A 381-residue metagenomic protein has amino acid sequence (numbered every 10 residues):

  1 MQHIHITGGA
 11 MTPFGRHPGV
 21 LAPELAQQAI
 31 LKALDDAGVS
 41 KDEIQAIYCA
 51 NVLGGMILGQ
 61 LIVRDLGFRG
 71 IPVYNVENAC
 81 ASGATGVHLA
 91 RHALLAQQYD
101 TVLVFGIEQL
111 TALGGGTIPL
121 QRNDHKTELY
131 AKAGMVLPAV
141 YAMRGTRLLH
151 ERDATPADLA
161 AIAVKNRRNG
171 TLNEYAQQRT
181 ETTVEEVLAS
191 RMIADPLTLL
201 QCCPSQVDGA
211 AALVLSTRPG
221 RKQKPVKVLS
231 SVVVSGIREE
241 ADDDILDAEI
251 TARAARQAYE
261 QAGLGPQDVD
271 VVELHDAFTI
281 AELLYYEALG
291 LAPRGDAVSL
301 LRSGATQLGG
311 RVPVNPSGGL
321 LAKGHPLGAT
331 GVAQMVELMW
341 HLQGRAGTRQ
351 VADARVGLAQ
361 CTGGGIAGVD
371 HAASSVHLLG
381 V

Functional and structural regions predicted by a protein language model:
M1-A81, L148-T155, Q177-Q178, T183-V187 (+3 more regions): Conserved active-site "lid/cap" helical segment
M1-P23, E128, A160-A161, I193-R253 (+7 more regions): Condensing-enzyme catalytic core mediating Claisen C-C bond formation in acyl metabolism
I6, K41-A50, P72-N75, V102-I107 (+6 more regions): Beta-strand segments within the central parallel beta-sheet cores of soluble alpha/beta enzyme folds
V20-Q27, L53-M56, A84, M135-A142 (+8 more regions): Electropositive phosphate-/nucleotide-binding environments in soluble metabolic enzymes
N51-F105, Q109-V140, Q178-S205, V234-G236 (+2 more regions): Conserved catalytic cysteine-centered active-site region of acyl-thioester-dependent Claisen-condensing enzymes
G54-V63, E240-D244, D276-S299, P326-G328 (+1 more regions): Short glycine/threonine-rich loop-to-helix capping motif typified by GTGT followed within a few residues by an Asp-Pro
E77-E108, P138-N173, L213-P219, K323-A346: Active-site-proximal alpha-helical scaffold in enzymes
A248, A252, Q257-T279, A288 (+1 more regions): Extended C-terminal subregions enriched in glycine
